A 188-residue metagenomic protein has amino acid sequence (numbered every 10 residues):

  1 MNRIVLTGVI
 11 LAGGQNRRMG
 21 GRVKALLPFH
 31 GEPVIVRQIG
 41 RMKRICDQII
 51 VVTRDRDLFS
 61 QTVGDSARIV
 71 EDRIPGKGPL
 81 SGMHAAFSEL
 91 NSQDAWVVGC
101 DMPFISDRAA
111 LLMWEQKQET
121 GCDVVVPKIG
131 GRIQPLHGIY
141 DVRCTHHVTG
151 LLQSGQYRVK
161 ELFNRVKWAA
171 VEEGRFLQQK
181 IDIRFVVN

Functional and structural regions predicted by a protein language model:
N2-Q156, N164-D182: Nucleotide and nucleotide-moiety/phosphate-recognizing core
V186-N188: Conserved anion/nucleotide-ligand pocket segment
